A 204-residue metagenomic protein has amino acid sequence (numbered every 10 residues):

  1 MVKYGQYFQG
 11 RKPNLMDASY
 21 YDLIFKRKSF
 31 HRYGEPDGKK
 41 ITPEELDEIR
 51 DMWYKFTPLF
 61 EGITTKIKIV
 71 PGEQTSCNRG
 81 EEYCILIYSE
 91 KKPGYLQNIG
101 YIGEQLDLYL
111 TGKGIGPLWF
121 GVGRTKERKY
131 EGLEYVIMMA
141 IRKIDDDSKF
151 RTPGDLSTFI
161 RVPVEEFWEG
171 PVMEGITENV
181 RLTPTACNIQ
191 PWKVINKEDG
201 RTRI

Functional and structural regions predicted by a protein language model:
M1-I204: Acidic, surface-exposed loops and disordered segments
